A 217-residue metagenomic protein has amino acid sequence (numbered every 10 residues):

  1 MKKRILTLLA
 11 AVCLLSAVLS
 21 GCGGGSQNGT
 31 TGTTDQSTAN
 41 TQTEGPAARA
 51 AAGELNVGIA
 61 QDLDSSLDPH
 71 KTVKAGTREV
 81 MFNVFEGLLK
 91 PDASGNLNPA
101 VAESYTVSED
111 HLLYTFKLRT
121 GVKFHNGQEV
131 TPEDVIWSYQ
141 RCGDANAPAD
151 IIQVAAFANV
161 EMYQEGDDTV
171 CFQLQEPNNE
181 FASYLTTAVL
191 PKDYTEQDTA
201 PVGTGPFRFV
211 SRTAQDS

Functional and structural regions predicted by a protein language model:
M1-E54, N96, E161, T195-Q197: Short, low-complexity disordered leader/linker segments with a strong preference for bacterial N-terminal type II
A51-Q61, L113-T115, V135-S138, V170-F172 (+1 more regions): Short, well-ordered beta-strand elements
G58-V107, Q140, V202-T204: N-terminal lobe/hinge region of extracytoplasmic solute-binding protein
Q61-S65, G95, G121-K123, P177-E180 (+1 more regions): Solvent-exposed loop/turn segments at secondary-structure junctions within structured extracellular/periplasmic domains
L67, L97, F157, V189 (+1 more regions): Short clusters of hydrophobic/aromatic residues that line enzyme substrate/ligand-binding pockets
E103-A147: Aromatic- and charge-enriched surface segment that lines or borders ligand/interaction sites
T106, D110, I151-Y194, R208-T213: Surface-exposed binding/hinge segments that line and control ligand-binding clefts or catalytic entry sites
P201-S217: Bilobed "Venus flytrap"/periplasmic-binding protein-like clamshell domains and structurally analogous long
